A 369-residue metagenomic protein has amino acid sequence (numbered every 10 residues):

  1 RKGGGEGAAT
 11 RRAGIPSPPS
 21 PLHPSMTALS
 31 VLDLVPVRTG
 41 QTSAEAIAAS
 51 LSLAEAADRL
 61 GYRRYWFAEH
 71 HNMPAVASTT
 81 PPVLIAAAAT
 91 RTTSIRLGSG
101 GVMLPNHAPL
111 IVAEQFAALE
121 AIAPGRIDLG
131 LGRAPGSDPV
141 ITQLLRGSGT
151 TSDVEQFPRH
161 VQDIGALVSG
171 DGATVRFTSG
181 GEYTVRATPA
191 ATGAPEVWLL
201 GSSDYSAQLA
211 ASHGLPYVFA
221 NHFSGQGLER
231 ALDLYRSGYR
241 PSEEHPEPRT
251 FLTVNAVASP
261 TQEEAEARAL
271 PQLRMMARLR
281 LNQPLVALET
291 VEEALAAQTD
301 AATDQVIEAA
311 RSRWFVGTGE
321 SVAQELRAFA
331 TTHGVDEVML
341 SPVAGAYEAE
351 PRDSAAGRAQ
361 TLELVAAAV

Functional and structural regions predicted by a protein language model:
L22-I95, A355-A356, Q360-A367: N-terminal beta1-alpha1-beta2 module of alpha/beta enzyme domains
H23-T42, P139, T178-A190, L295-R311 (+2 more regions): N-terminal small/glycine-rich loop or linker at the start of catalytic domains across soluble metabolic enzymes
A28-S43, P105-G172, Y217, G225 (+1 more regions): Flexible, glycine-rich active-site loops centered on histidine and acidic residues that chelate a metal or position
L29-D33, Y65-F67, L97-S99, I127-L131 (+4 more regions): Hydrophobic faces of well-ordered beta-strands that scaffold small-molecule active sites in alpha/beta enzyme cores
D33-I47, V102-L110, A191-G201, R311-T318: Active-site mouth loops of central-metabolism enzymes
D58, I85-T93, F116, E120-R126 (+3 more regions): Acidic (Asp/Glu)-rich catalytic clusters
T150-R186, G227-D336: An alpha-helical appendage that flanks or caps ligand/catalytic pockets
S203-Q226, L232: A conserved active-site cap/scaffold subdomain adjacent to cofactor or substrate pockets
